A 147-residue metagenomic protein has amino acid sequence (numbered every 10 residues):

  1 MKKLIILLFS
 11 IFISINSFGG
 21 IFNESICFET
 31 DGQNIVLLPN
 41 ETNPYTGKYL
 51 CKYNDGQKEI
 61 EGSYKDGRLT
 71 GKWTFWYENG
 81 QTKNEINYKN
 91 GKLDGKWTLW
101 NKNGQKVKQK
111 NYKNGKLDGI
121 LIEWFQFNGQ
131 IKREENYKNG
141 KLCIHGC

Functional and structural regions predicted by a protein language model:
L4-I13: Sec-dependent N-terminal signal peptides
S14-C147: Glycine/tyrosine- and acidic-biased, solvent-exposed loop/turn segments at the edges of beta-strands
